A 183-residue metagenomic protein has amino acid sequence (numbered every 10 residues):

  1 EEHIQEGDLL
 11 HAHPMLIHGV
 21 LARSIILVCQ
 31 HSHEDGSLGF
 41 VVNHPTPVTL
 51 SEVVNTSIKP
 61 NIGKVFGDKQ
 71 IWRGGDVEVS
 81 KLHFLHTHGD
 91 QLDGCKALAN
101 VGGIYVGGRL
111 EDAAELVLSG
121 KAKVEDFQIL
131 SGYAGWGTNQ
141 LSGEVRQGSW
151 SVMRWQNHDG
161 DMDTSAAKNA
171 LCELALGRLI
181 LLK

Functional and structural regions predicted by a protein language model:
E1-L130, A134-K183: A short aromatic-anchored loop/beta-hairpin motif
